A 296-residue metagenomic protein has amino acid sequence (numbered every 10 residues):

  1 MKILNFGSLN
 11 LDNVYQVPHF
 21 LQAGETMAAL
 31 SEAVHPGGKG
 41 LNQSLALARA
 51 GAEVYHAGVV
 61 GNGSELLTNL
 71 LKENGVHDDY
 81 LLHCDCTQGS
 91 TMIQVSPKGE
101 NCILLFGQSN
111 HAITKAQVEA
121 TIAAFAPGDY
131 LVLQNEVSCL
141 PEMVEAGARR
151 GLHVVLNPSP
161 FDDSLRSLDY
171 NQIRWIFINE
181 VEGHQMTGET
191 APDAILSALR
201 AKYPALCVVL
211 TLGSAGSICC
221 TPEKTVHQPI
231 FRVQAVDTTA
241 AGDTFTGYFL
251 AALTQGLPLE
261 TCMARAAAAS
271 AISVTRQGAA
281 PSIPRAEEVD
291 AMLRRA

Functional and structural regions predicted by a protein language model:
M1-A23: Positively charged, low-complexity intrinsically disordered leader regions
M1-L9, N69-H83, I93-H227, R294: Ribokinase/PfkB-type carbohydrate-kinase core domain
K2-I3, A23-S90, A291-A296: Substrate-binding N-lobe of the ribokinase-like
I3, D163, P192-A296: Conserved phosphate-binding/catalytic region of the ribokinase-like
L9, K39, T244: Active-site metal-binding loops of divalent metal-dependent hydrolases
F20-A29, F177-N179, V226-P229: Short glycine/proline- and charge-enriched loop/turn segments that cap or connect secondary-structure elements
S31-G38, N42, C86-T87, I113 (+5 more regions): Residues at secondary-structure transition points
A48, A148, T254: Gly/Ala-rich phosphate-binding loop of Rossmann-like dinucleotide-binding domains, activating on the conserved
